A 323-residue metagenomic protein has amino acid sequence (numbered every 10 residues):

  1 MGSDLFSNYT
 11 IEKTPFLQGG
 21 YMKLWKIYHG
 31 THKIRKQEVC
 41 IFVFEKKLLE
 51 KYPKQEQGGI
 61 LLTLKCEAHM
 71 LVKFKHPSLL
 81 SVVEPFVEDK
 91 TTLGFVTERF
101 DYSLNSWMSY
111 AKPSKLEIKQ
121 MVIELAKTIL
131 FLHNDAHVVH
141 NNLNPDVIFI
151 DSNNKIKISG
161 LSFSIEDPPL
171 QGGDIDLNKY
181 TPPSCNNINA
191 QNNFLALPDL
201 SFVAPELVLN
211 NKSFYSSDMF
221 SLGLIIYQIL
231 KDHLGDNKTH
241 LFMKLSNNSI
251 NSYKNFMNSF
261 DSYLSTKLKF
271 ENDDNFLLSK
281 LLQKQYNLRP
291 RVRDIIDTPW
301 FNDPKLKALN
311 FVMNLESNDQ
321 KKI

Functional and structural regions predicted by a protein language model:
S81-L93: Short beta-strand micro-motifs within the conserved protein kinase catalytic domain, predominantly in the N-lobe
K90-S103: Conserved short submotifs of the Hanks-type protein kinase catalytic core that shape the nucleotide-binding pocket
M121-V122: Activation segment signature within eukaryotic-like protein kinase domains
H133-D151: Catalytic-loop of the protein kinase fold
D151-D199: Activation segment/activation loop of eukaryotic-type protein kinase catalytic domains
D218: Conserved catalytic-loop aspartate of Hanks-type protein kinases
Q283-L288, V292-A308: Terminal C-lobe "cap" of eukaryotic-type protein kinase domains
